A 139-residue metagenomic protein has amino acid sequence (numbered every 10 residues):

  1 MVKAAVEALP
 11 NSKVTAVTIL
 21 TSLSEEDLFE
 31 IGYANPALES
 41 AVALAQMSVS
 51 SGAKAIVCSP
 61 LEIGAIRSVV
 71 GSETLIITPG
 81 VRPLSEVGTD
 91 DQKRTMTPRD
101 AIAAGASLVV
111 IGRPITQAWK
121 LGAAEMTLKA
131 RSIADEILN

Functional and structural regions predicted by a protein language model:
M1-A55, S59-G64, V69-E73, R82-V87: Conserved anion-binding
V2-A8, I115-N139: C-terminal helical cap(s) of enzyme catalytic domains, especially alpha/beta-barrels
K3, A43-Q46, M96-R99, A103 (+1 more regions): A broad detector of short, well-ordered amphipathic alpha-helices that serve as recognition/interaction surfaces
P10, A53, A103-A106, D135: Charged, amphipathic alpha-helical interaction segments
E25-L28, V110, I115: Glycine-rich, positively charged active-site loop/lid region within alpha/beta enzyme cores that binds and organizes
F29-S40, T89-M96, L121-K129: Alpha-helix N-cap and loop-to-helix initiation/capping positions
S48, A101, G112, I133: Conserved, mostly hydrophobic/aromatic
S59-V110, Q117: A C-terminal functional module that forms or caps the active site or interfaces directly with catalytic machinery
